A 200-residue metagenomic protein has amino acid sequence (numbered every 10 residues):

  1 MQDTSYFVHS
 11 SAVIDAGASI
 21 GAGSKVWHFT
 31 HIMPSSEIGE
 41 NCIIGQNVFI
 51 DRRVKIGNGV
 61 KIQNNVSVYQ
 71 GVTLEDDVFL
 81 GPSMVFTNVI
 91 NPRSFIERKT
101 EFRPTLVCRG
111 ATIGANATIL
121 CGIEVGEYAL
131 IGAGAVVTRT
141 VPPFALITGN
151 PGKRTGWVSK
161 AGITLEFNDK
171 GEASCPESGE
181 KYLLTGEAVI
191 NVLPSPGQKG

Functional and structural regions predicted by a protein language model:
Q2-S5, S10, A16-A18, K25-V125 (+2 more regions): Flexible, glycine/small-residue-enriched loop-and-beta-strand segment within the central core of proteins
V137-T140: Signature of the chemotaxis receptor cytoplasmic signaling rod
P143-G149, V158-F167: Short, intrinsically disordered, charge-biased short linear motifs at domain edges
R154-W157, A173: Cys/His-enriched microdomains
S159, C175-S178: Short cysteine-rich clusters marking metal-coordination/redox-active sites
F167-D169, K181-G186: Short, non-ligating residues that shape and space the ligands of small metal-coordination modules and catalytic
K170-C175, E187-V192: Short cysteine/histidine-rich zinc-coordinating motifs and their immediately flanking basic loops
V192-G200: Short, intrinsically disordered terminal segments enriched in charged and Pro/Gly residues
